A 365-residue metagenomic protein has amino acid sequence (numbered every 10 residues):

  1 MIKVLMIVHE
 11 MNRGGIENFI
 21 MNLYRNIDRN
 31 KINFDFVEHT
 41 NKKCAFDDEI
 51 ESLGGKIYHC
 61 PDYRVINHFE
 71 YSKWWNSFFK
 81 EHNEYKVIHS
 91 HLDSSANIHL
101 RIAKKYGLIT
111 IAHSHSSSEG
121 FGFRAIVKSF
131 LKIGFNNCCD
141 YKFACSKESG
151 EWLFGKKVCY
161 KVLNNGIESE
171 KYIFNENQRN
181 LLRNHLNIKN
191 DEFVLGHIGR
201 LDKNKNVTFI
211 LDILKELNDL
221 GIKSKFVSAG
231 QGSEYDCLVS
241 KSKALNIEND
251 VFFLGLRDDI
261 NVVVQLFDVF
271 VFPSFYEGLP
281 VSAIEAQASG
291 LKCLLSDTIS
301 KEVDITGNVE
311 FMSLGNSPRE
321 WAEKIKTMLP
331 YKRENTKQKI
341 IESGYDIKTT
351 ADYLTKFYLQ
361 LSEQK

Functional and structural regions predicted by a protein language model:
I2-K73, S233-Y235, F357: N-terminal strand-loop element at the rim of the active site of nucleotide-sugar-dependent glycosyltransferases
G14-N22, F193, H197-N218, I222 (+1 more regions): A conserved mid-protein helix/loop that constitutes part of the nucleotide-sugar donor-binding site
F36-E38, K292-S296, K301: Short hydrophobic beta-strand element within catalytic cores of glycosyltransferases and related nucleotide-activated
W75, I173-I188: A short helix/loop element that forms part of the nucleotide-sugar donor recognition site in Leloir-type
S90-A96, S114: Short His-centered aromatic/hydrophobic patch
N137-N177, F311: Donor nucleotide-sugar binding/catalytic pocket of nucleotide-sugar-dependent glycosyltransferases
L256, F275: Aromatic "clamp/platform" in nucleotide-sugar-dependent glycosyltransferases that forms part of the donor/acceptor
E302-K332, K348: Change "using UDP/GDP/dTDP sugars" to "using nucleotide sugars
